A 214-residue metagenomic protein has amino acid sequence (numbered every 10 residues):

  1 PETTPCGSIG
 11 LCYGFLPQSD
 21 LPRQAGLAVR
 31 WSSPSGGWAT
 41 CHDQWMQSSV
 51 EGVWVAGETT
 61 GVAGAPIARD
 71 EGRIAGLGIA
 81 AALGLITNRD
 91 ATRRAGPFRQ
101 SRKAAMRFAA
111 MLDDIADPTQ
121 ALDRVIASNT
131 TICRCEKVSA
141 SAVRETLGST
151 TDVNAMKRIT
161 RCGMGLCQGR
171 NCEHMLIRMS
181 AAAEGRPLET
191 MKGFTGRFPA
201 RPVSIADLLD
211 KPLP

Functional and structural regions predicted by a protein language model:
P1-I159, L166, R170-M179, A183-P214: Residues forming the flavin
